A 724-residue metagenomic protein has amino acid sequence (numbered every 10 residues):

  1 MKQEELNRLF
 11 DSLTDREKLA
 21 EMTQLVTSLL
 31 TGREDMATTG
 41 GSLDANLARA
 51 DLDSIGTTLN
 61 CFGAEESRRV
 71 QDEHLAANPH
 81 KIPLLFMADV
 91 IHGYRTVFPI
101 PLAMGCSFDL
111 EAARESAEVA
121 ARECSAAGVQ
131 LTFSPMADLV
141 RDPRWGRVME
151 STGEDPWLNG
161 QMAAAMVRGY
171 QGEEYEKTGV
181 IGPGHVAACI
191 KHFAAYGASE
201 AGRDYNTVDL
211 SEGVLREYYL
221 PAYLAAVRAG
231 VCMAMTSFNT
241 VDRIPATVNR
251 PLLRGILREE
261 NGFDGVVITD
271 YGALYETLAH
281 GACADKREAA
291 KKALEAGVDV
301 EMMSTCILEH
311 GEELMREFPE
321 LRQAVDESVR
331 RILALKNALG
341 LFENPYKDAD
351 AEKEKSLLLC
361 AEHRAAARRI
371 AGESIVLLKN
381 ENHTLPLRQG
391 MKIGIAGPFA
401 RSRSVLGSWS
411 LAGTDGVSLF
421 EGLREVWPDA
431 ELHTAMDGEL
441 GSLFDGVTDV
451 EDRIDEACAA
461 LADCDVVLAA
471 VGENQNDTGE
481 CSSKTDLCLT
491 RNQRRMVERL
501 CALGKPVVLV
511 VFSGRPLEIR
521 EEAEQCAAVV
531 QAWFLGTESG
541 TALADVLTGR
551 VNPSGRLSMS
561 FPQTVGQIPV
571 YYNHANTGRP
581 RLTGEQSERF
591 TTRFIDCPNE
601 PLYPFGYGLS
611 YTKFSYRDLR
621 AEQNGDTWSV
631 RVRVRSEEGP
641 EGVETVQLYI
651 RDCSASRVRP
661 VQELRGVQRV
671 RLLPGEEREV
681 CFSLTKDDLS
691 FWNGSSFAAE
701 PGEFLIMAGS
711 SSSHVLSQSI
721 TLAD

Functional and structural regions predicted by a protein language model:
M1-N693, F697-H714, Q718-D724: Glycoside hydrolase catalytic-domain context in secreted enzymes
